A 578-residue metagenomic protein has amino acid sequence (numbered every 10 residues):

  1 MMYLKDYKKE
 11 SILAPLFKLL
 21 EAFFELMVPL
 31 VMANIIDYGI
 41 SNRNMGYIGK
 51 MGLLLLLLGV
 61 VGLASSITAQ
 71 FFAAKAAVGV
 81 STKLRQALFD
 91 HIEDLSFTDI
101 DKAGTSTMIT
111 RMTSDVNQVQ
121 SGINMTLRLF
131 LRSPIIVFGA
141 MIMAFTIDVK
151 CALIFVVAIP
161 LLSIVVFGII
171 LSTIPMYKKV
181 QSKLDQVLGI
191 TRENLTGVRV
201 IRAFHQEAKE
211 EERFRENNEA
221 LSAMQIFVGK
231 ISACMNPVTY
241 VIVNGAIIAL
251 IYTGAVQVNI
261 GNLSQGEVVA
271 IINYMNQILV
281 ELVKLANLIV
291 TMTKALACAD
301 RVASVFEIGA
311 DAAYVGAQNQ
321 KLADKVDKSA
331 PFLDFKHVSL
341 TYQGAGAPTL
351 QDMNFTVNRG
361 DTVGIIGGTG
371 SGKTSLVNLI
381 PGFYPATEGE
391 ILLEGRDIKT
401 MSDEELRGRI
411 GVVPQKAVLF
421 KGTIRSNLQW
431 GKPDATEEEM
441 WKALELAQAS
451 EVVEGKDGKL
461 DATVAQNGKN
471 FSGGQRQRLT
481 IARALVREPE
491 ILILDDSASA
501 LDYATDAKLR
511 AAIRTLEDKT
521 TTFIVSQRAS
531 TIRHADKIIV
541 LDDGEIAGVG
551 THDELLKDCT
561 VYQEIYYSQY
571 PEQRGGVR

Functional and structural regions predicted by a protein language model:
K5, S11-T68, F72, F145-K150 (+1 more regions): Transmembrane helix-loop-helix hairpins at lipid-water interfaces of multipass membrane proteins, especially the type-1
K5-K9, D94-T98, S114-I123, L127 (+8 more regions): An intracellular "coupling" helix at the cytosolic face of ABC transporter transmembrane type-1 domains
L16, F24-V28, L53, S65 (+6 more regions): Hydrophobic alpha-helical transmembrane segments of ABC transporter permease domains
R43-L53, M143-V157, L171, F227-R301 (+1 more regions): Helix-loop-helix
L88, I92, I201, S222 (+2 more regions): Helix-loop junctions and hydrophobic alpha-helical segments within the transmembrane domains of large membrane
G309-K328: Pre-NBD coupling/linker segments of ABC/ABC-like ATPases
A323-R578: ABC-type nucleotide-binding domain
